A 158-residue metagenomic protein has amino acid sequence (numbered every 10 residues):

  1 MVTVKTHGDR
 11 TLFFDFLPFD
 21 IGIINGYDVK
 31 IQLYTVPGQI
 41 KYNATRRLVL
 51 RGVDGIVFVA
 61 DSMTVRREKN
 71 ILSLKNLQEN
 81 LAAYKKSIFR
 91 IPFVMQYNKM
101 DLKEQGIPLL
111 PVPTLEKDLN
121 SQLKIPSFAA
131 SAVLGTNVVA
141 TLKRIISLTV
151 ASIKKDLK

Functional and structural regions predicted by a protein language model:
V2-K41: Switch I (G2) and immediately adjacent beta-strands of P-loop GTPase domains
I21, V36, A60, A130-V133: A short hydrophobic beta-strand->loop->alpha-helix junction that borders the nucleotide-binding pocket of P-loop NTPases
L33-T35, P92-N98, S127-S131: Extended hydrophobic secondary-structure segments that form protein cores and membrane-embedded regions
Q39, R67, I71-K75, G135-L142: Amphipathic alpha-helical transducer elements in NTP-driven molecular machines
K41, T45, K85, N137: Short acidic active-site motifs
L50-R51: A short, aliphatic-rich alpha-helical micro-motif
G55, A60-L123: Conserved C-terminal guanine-recognition region of P-loop GTPase G domains, centered on the G4
D101-K158: Canonical P-loop GTPase G-domain recognition
